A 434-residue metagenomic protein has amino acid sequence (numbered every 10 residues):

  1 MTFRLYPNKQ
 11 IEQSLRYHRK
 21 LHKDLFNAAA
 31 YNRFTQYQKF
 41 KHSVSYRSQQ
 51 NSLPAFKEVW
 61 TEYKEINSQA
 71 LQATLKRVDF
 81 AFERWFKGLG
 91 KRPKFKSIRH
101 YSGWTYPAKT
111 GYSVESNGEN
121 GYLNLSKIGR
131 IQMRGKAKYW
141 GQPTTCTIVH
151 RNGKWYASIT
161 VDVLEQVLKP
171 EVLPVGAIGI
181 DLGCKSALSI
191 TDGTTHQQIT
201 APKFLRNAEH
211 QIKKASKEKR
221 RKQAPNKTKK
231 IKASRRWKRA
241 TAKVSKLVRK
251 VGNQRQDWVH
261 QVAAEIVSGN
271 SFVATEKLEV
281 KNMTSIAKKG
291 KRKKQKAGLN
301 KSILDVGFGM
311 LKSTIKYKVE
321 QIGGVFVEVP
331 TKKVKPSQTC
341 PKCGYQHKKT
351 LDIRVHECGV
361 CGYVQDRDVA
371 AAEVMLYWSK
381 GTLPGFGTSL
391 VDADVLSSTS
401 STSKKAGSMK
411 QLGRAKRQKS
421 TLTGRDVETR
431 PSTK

Functional and structural regions predicted by a protein language model:
M1-L71, T433: Gly/serine-rich nucleotide phosphate-binding loop at the start of the catalytic core of nucleotide/ADP-ribose-handling
T2-R4, R130, T145, A177: Well-ordered beta-strand positions in beta-sheet-rich domains
Q13, N152-K434: Positively charged, helix-rich recognition surfaces that bind polyanionic ligands
H18, H22, N67-T74, R255-V259 (+1 more regions): Hydrophobic (often cysteine-bearing) scaffold residues that line and stabilize catalytic clefts of nucleotide/cofactor
A29, T74-W85, V369-S379: Stable alpha-helical structural segments in soluble proteins, enriched in small hydrophobic residues
A30-R33, Y37, F82, F86-P93 (+3 more regions): Long, hydrophobic, amphipathic alpha-helical segments used as structural scaffolds
R47-R151, Q295, K301, D305: Acidic carboxylate diad motif detector
